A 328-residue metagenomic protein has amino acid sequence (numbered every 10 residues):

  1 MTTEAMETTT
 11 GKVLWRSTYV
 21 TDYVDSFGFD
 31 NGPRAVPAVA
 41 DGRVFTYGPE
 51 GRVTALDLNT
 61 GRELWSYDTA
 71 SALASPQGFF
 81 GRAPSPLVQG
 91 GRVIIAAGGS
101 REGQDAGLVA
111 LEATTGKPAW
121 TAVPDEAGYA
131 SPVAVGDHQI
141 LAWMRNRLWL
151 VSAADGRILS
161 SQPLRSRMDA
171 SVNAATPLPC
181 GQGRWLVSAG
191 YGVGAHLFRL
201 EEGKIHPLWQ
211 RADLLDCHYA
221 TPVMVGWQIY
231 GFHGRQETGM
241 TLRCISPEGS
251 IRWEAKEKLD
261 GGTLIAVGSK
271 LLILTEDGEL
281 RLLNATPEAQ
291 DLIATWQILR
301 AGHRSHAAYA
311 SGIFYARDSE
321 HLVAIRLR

Functional and structural regions predicted by a protein language model:
M1-R328: Noncatalytic, solvent-exposed loop/strand surfaces of beta-propeller-type extracellular/periplasmic domains
